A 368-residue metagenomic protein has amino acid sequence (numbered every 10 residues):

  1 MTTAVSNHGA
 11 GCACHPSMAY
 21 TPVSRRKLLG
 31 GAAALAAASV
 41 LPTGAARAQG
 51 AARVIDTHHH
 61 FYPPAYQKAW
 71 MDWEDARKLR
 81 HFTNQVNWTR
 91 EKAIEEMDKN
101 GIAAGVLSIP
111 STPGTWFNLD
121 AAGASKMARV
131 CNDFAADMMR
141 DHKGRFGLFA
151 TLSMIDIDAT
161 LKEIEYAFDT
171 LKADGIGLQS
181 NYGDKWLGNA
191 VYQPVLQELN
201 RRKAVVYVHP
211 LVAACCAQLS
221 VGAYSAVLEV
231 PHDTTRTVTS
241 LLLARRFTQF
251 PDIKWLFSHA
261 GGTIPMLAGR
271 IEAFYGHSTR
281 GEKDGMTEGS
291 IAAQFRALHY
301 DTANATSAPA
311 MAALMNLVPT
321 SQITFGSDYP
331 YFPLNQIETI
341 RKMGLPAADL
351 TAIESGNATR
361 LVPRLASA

Functional and structural regions predicted by a protein language model:
T2-G44, A52-R53, T57, P63-A104 (+8 more regions): Mid-to-C-terminal alpha-helical segments outside catalytic/metal-binding sites
F61, P110, M154, P210-A214 (+1 more regions): Short glycine-enriched loops at secondary-structure junctions
K78-N87, S125, L228-T235: A short acidic, glycine-rich active-site loop that binds or catalyzes chemistry on phosphate/adenosine moieties
L79-N87, L148-I157: Active-site mouth loops of central-metabolism enzymes
T83-E91, R129, D133, K185-L196: Aromatic- and glycine-enriched glycan-recognition loops and surfaces that form the carbohydrate-binding subsites
G101-L119, G123-A124, A136-S153: Short, well-structured secondary-structure segments
M139, Y166-Q322: Catalytic pocket-lining loop regions of alpha/beta-barrel enzymes, especially the amidohydrolase/enolase/GH5 lineages
